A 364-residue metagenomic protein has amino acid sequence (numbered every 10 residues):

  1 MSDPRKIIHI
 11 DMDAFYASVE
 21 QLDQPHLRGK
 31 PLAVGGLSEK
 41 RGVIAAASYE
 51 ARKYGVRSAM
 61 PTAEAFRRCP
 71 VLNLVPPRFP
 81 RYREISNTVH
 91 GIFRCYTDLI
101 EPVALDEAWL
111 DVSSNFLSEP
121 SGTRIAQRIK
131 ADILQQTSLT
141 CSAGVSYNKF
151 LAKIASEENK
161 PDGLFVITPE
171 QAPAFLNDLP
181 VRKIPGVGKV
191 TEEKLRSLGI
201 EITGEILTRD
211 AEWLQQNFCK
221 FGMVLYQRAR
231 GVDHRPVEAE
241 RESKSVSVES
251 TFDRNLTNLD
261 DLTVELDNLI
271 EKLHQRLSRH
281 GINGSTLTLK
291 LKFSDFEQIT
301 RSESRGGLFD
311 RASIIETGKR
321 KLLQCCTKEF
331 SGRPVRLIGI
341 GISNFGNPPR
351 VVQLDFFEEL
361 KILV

Functional and structural regions predicted by a protein language model:
M1-N217, F221-V224, I342, G346-R350 (+1 more regions): Gly/Gly-Pro- and Ser/Thr-rich, intrinsically disordered tail segments characteristic of DNA damage-repair and tolerance
H9, K183, T191-L337, F345-L363: DNA-contacting surface of Y-family translesion DNA polymerases
